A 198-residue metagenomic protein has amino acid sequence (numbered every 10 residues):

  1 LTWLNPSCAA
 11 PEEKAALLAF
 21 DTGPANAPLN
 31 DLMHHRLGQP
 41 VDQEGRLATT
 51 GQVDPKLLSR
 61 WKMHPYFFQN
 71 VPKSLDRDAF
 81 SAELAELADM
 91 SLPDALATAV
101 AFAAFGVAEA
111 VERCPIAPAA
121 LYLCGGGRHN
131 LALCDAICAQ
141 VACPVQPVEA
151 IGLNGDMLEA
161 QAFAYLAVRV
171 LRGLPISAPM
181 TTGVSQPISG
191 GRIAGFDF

Functional and structural regions predicted by a protein language model:
L1-N5: Short beta-strand scaffold segments in enzyme catalytic cores
L18-A104, T182, Q186-F198: Conserved ATP-utilizing enzyme core subdomain
P24-L29, A99, H129, L133 (+2 more regions): Catalytic-loop motifs flanking and including active-site residues across diverse enzymes
A103, I137, A160: Hydrophobic, well-ordered secondary-structure elements that form the walls of internal hydrophobic environments
A108-A119: Phosphate/pyrophosphate-binding loops at sites that engage ATP/ADP/AMP, CoA/4′-phosphopantetheine, polyphosphate
P118-Q140: Glycine-rich phosphate-binding loops at beta-strand->alpha-helix junctions
E149-F198: Glycine-rich phosphate-binding/hydrolytic loop that grips phosphoryl groups
